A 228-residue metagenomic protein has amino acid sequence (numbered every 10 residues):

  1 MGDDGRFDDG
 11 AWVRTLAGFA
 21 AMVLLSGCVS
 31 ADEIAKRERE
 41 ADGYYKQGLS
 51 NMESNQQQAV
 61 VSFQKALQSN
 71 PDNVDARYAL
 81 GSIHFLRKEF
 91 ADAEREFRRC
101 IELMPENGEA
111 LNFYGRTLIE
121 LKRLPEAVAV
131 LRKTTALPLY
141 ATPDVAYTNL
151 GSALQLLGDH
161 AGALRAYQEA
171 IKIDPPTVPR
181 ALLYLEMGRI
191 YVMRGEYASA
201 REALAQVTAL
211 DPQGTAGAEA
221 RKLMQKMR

Functional and structural regions predicted by a protein language model:
R39-S69, L86: Alpha-helical segment of the N-proximal tetratricopeptide repeat
E53, L86-R87, E120-L121, L156 (+2 more regions): Register position in tetratricopeptide repeats
S69, L103, L137-L139, I173-P176 (+1 more regions): Structural marker of alpha-solenoid helical repeat scaffolds
A76, A110, A146, R180-L183 (+1 more regions): TPR alpha-solenoid repeat register
A79, F113, N149, E186 (+1 more regions): Canonical tetratricopeptide repeat
